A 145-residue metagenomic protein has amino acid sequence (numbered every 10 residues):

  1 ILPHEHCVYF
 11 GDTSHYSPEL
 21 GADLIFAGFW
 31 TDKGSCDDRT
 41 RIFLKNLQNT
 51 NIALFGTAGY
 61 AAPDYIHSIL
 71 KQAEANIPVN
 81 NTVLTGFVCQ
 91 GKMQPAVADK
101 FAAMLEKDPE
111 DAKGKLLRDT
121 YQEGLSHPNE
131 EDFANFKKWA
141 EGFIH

Functional and structural regions predicted by a protein language model:
P3-G11, G21-H145: FMN-binding flavodoxin-like domain, especially the glycine-rich phosphate-binding loop
T13-H15: Short, polar loop motifs at secondary-structure junctions
